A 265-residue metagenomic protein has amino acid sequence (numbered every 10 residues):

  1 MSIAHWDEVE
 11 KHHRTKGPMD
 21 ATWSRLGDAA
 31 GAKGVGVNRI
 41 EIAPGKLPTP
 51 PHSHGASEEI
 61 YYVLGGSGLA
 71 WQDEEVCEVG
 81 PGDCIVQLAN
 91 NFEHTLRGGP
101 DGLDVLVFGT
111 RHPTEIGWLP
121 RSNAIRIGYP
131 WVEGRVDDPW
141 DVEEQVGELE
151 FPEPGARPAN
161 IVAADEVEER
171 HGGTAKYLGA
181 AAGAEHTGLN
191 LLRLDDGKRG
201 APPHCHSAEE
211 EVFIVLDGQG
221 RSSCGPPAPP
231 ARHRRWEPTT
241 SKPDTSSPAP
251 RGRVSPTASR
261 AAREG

Functional and structural regions predicted by a protein language model:
M1-G34, P44, I116-G188, D195-D196: A short, N-terminal "cap"/entry segment at the start of jelly-roll beta-barrel domains of the cupin/DSBH fold
G27-G36, K46-E59, G179-T187, K198-V212 (+1 more regions): A short beta-loop-beta micro-motif enriched in histidine and acidic residues
R39-A43, S53-Q72, T110, L191-D196 (+1 more regions): Short, conserved beta-strand element in jelly-roll/cupin
K46-P48, E58, G65-S67, E74 (+8 more regions): A generic structural motif
L47-T49, L69, C84-I85, N90-T95 (+5 more regions): Histidine-centered metal-chelating micro-motifs
E74-N91, P226-R251: Short acidic-glycine-tyrosine-enriched beta hairpin
E75, A89-E115, T245, R251-G265: Ligand-binding loop in jelly-roll beta-barrel domains
